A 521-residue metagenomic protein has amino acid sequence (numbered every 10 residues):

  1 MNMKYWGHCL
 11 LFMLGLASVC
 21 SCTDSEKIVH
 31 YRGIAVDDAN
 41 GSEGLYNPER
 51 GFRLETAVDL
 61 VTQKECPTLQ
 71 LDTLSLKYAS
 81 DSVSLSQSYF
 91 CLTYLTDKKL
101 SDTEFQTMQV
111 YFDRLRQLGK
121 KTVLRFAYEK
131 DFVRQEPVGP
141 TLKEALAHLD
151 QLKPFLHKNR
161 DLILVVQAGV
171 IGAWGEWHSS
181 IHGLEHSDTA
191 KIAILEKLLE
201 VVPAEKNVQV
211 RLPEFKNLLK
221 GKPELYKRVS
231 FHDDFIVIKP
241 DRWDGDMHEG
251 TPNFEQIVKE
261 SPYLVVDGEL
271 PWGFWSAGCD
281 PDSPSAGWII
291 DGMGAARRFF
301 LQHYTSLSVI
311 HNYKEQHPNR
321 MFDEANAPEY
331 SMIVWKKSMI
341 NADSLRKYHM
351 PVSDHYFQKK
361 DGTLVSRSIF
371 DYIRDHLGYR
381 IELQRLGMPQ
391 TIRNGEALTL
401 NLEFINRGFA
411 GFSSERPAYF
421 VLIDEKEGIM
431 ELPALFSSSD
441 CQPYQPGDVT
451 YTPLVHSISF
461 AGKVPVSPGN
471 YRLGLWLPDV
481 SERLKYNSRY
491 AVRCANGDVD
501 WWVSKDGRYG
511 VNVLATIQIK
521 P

Functional and structural regions predicted by a protein language model:
S18-S21: C-terminal motif of bacterial Sec signal peptides marking the signal peptidase cleavage site
K27-S84, Y89: Boundary/entry segment of secreted carbohydrate-active catalytic domains
L71-E129, L142-E144, V202: Aromatic-lined substrate-binding rim segments of carbohydrate-active enzymes
E104-K120, V138-V165, S187-V201: An active-site-proximal structural segment forming one wall of the substrate-binding cleft that immediately precedes
V123-V133, L152-E185: Active-site groove signature of glycoside hydrolases
V165-G172, E176, S180-M339: Catalytic-core regions of glycoside hydrolase
F300-L386: Catalytic cores of secreted or luminal carbohydrate-active enzymes
R367-P521: Extracellular/luminal regions of secreted and cell-surface proteins that mediate adhesion/ECM remodeling
